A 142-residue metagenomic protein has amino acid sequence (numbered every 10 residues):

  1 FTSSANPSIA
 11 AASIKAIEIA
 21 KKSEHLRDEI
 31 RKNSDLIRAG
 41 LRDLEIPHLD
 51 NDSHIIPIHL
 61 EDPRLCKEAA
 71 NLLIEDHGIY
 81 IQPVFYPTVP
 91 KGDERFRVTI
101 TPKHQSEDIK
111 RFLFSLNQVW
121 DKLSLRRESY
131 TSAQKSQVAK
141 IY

Functional and structural regions predicted by a protein language model:
F1-A5: Active-site PLP-lysine loop of aminotransferase-like
A11-Y80: Conserved PLP-dependent catalytic core of the aminotransferase class-I/II
I46-H48, P87-P90: Replace "in large, NTP-powered and nucleic-acid-processing enzymes" with "in large, NTP-powered factors and other
Q82-F85: Cytosolic Rossmann-like ligand/nucleotide-binding regulatory domains
T88-Y142: PLP-dependent enzyme catalytic core of the Aspartate aminotransferase-like
